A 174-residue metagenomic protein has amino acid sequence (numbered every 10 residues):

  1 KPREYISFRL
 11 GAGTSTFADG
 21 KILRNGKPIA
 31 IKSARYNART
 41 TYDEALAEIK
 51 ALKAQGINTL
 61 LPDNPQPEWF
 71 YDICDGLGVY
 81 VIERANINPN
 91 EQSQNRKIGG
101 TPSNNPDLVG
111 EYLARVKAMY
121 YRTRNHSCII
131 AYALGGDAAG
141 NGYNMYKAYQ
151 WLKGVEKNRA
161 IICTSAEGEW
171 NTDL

Functional and structural regions predicted by a protein language model:
K1-A54, D72: N-terminal carbohydrate-binding accessory modules
L46, T59-L174: Substrate-binding/catalytic cleft of secreted carbohydrate-active enzymes, primarily glycoside hydrolases
